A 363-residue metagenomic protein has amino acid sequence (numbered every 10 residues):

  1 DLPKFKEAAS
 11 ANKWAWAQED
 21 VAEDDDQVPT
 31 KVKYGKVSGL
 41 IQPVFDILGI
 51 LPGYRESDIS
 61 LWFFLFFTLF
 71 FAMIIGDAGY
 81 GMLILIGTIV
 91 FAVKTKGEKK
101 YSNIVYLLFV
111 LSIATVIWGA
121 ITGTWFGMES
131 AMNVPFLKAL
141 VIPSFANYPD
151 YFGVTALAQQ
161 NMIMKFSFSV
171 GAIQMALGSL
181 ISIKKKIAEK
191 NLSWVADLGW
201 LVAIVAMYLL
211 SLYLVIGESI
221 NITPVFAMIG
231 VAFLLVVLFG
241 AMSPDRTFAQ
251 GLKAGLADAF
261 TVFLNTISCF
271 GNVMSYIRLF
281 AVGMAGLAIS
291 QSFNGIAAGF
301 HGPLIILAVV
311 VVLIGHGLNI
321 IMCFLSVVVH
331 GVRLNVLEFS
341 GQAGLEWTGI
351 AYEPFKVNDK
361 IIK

Functional and structural regions predicted by a protein language model:
D1-K6: Short, conserved charged micro-motifs
A9-K363: Conserved, carboxylate-rich catalytic/transport cores that coordinate ions
